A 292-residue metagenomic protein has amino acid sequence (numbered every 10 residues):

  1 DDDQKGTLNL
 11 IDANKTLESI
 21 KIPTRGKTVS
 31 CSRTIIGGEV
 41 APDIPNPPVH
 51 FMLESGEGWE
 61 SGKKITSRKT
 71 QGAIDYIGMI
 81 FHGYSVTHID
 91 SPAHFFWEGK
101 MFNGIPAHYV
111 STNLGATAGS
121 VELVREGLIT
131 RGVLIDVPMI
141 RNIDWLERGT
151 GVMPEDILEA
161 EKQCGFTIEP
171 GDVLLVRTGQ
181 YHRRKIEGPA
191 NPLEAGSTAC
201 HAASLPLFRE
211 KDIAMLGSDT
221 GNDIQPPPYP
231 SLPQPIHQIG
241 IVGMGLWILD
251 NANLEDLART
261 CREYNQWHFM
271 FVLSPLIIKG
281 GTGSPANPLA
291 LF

Functional and structural regions predicted by a protein language model:
D1-F292: Active-/binding-site microenvironments in catalytic and ligand-binding cores
